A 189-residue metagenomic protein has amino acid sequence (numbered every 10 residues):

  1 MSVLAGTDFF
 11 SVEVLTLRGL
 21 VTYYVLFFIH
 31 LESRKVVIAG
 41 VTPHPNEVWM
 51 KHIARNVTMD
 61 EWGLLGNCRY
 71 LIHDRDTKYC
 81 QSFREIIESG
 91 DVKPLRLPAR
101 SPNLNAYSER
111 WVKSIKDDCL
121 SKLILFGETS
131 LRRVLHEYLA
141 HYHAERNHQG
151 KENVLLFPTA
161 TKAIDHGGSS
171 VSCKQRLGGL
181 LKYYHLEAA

Functional and structural regions predicted by a protein language model:
M1-A189: Charged DNA-binding/catalytic regions of mobile-element recombinases
